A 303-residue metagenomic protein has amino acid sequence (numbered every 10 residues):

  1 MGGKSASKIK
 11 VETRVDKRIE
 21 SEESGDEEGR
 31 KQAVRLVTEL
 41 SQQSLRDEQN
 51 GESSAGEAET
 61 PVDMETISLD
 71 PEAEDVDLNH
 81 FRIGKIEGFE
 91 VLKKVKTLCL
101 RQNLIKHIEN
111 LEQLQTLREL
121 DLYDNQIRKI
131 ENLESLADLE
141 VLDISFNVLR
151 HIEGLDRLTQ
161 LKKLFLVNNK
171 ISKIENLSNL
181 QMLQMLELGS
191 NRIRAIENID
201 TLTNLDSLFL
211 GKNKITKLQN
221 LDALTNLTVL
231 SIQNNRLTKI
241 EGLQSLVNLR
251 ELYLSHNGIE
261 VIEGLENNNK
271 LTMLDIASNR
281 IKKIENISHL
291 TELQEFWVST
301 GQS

Functional and structural regions predicted by a protein language model:
M1-K129, A137-R150, T159-K173, S178-A195 (+4 more regions): The feature captures the LRR N-terminal capping module
N286: Short glycine-/acidic-enriched loop or helix-start segments at secondary-structure transitions that form or flank
